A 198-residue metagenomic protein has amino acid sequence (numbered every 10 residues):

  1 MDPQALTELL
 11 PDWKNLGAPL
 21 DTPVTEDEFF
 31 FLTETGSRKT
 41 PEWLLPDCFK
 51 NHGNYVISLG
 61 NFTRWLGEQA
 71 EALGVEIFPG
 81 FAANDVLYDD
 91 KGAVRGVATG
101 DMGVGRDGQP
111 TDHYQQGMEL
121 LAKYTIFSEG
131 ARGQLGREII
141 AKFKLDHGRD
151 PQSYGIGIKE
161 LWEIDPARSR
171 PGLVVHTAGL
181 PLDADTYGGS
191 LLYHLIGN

Functional and structural regions predicted by a protein language model:
M1-G36: N-terminal FAD cofactor-binding segment of flavoenzymes
P3, E26-E28, G53-V56, R132 (+2 more regions): Generic secondary-structure boundary/loop-capping signal
T7, N15-L16, L20, K50 (+3 more regions): Alpha-helix boundary/interfacial micro-motifs
L32-E34, W43, G100-M102: Generic beta-structure capping elements
E34-K39, R132: Short hydrophobic/aromatic-rich motifs at helix boundaries and adjacent loops
R38-L59, E68, G96: Helix-loop-beta segment of a Rossmann-like dinucleotide-binding subdomain
G60, R64-W65, Q69-N198: Predominantly flavin-linked oxidoreductase catalytic cores and closely associated redox partners
